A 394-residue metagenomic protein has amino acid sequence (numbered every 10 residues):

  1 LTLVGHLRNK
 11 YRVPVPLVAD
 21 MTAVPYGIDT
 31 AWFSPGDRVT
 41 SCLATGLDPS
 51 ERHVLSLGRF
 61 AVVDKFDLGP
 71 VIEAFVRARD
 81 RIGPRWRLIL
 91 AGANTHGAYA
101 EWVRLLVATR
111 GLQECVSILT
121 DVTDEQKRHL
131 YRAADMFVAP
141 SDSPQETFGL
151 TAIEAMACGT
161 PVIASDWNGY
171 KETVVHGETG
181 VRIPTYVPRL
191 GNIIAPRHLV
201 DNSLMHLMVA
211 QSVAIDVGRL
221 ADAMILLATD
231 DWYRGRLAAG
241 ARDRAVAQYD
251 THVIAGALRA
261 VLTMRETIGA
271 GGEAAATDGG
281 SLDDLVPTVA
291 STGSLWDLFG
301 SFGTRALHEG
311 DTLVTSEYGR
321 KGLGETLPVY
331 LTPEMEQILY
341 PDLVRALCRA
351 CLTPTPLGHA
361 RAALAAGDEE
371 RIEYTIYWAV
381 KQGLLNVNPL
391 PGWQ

Functional and structural regions predicted by a protein language model:
L1-A23, I28-F33, R38: A short, active-site helix/loop in glycosyltransferases that binds the activated sugar's phosphate group
D37-H53, D80: Nucleotide-sugar donor-binding and catalytic loop/hinge architecture of NDP-sugar-dependent glycosyltransferases
D48-K65, I72-F75, I89: Conserved donor-binding/catalytic core segment of Leloir-type glycosyltransferases
I89-G92, A100-V122, M136: Nucleotide-activated donor-binding/catalytic signature segment of Leloir-type glycosyltransferases, i.e., the conserved
S117, T123-A134, A157, V175: Short acidic alpha-helix that forms the nucleotide-activated donor recognition element in Leloir-type transferases
R132-Q145, T160: Acidic donor-binding loop of glycosyltransferase active sites
P161-A164, V174, V181-R182: Short hydrophobic beta-strand element within catalytic cores of glycosyltransferases and related nucleotide-activated
D201-Q211, V217-R349, P356-H359, P389-Q394: C-terminal amphipathic helix plus adjacent low-complexity, charged tail appended to glycosyltransferase catalytic
